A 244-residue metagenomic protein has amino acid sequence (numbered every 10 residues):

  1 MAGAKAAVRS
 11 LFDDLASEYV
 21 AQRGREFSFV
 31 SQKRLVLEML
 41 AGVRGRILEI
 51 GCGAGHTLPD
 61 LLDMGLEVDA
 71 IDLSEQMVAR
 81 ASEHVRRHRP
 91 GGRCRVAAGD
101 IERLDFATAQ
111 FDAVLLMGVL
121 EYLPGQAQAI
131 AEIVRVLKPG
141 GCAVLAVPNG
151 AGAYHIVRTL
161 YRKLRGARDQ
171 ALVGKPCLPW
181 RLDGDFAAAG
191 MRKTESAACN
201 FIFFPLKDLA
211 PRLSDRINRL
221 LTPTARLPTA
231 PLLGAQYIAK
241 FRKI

Functional and structural regions predicted by a protein language model:
M1-G42, H56, D60, R80 (+3 more regions): Conserved class I S-adenosyl-L-methionine
R44-G53: Conserved class I S-adenosyl-L-methionine
A54-R103: Class I SAM-dependent methyltransferase SAM/SAH-binding core
L115: A conserved beta-strand element that flanks and buttresses the S-adenosyl-L-methionine
A127-P139: A short glycine-rich, Lys/Arg-flanked "PGG" loop and its adjoining helix->strand segment in the class I
V144-G166: Conserved class I S-adenosyl-L-methionine
R158-R162, G184, E195-I244: A C-terminal cap/extension of S-adenosyl-L-methionine-dependent methyltransferases that defines the acceptor-substrate
L164-R181: Acceptor-substrate binding/catalytic loop of class I
